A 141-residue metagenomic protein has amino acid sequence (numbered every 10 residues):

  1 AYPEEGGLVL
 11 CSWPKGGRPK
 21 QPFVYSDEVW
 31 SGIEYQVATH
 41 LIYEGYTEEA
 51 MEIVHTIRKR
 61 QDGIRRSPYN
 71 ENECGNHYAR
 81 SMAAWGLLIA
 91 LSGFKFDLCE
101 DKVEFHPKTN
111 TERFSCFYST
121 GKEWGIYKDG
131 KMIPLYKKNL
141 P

Functional and structural regions predicted by a protein language model:
A1-T120: Active-site core of glycosidic bond-cleaving carbohydrate-active enzymes
T120-P141: Carbohydrate-binding surface patches
